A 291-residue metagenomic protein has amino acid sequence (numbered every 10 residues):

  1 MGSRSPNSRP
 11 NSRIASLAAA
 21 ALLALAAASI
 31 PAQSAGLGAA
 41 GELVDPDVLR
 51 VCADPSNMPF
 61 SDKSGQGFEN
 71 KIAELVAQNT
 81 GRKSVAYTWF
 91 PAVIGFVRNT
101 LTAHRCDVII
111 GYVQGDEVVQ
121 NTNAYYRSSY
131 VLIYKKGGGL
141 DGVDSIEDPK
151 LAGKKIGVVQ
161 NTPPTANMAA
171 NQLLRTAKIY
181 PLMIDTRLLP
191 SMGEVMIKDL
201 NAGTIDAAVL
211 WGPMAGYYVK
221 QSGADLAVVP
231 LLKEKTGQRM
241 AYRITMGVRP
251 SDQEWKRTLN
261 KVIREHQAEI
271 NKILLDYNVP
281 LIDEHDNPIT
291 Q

Functional and structural regions predicted by a protein language model:
M1-S12: N-terminal secretory signal peptides that target proteins for export/translocation
A18-S29: Bacterial N-terminal signal peptides
A35-G41, F90, P163-I184, N260-Q291: Ligand-binding clefts/hinges and TM-proximal coupling segments of bilobed small-molecule sensing domains
A35-Y112, D116-E117, R187-P190, D276-Y277: Extracytoplasmic small-molecule ligand-binding "clamshell" domains of the periplasmic binding protein/Venus flytrap
D54-P55, R127-G139, K220-I263, Y277-Q291: Periplasmic-binding protein-like
P55-P59, K63-N79, L132-M192, P213-M214 (+1 more regions): Bilobed "Venus flytrap"/periplasmic-binding protein-like clamshell domains and structurally analogous long
E74, A86-K150, N161, L232-R239: Acidic, polar ligand-binding/catalytic clefts
R82-S84, L101-G111, K154-K155, V195-M196 (+3 more regions): Alpha-to-beta junction loops
